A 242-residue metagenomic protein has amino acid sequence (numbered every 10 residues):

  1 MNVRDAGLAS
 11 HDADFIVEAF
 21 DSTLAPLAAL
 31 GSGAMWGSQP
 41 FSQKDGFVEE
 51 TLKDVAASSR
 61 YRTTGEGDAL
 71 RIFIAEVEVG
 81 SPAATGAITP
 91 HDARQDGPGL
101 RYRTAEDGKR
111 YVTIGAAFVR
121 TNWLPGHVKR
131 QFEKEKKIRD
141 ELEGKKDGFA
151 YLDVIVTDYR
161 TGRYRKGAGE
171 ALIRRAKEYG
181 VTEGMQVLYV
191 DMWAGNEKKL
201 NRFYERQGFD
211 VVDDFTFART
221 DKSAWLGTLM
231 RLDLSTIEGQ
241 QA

Functional and structural regions predicted by a protein language model:
N2-G31: A short beta-loop-alpha structural element at the N-terminal edge of CoA-dependent acyl/N-acetyltransferase catalytic
A28-G108, K137: Active-site rim helix/loop that mediates acceptor-substrate recognition in acyltransferases
L70-I72, A224-R231: Short hydrophobic/aromatic beta-strand or adjacent loop that forms the aromatic wall/cage of a ligand/substrate-binding
A83-Y164, A218-D221: Conserved acyl-donor/pantetheine-binding loop and adjacent beta-alpha core of acyl/acetyltransferases and related
F149-A150, G180-W193: Conserved GNAT acetyl-CoA-binding A-motif
T157, G162-G180, E205-R206: Conserved acetyl-CoA-binding loop-helix of GNAT-fold acetyltransferases
T157-R160, Y189-N201, F217-W225: Conserved beta-strand-loop-alpha-helix junction that forms the acyl-donor binding cleft
Y204-D214: Conserved acetyl-CoA-binding loop of GNAT-fold acetyltransferases
